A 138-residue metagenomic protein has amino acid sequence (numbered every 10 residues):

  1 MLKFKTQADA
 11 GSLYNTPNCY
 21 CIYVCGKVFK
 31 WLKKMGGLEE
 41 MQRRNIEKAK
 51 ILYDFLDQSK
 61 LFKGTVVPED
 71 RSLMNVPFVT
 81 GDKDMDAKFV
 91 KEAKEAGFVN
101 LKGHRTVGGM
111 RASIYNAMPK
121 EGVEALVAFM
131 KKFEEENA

Functional and structural regions predicted by a protein language model:
M1-Y53, V67, A138: Active-site C-terminal subdomain of aminotransferase-like
D9, S72-V76, G108-M110: Short amphipathic alpha-helical segments
N15-N18, V79, N116: Hydrophobic alpha-helical scaffolding
C25, K33, P77-V79, I114: Short, well-ordered beta-strand elements within core beta-sheets of diverse protein domains
W31, I51, F55-S59, K88-G97 (+1 more regions): Generic non-transmembrane alpha-helical segments
L61-T65, G97-G103: A short linear hydrophobic-aromatic micro-motif
F62-A93: Conserved PLP-binding catalytic core of the aspartate aminotransferase-like
E95, H104-A138: PLP-dependent enzyme catalytic core of the Aspartate aminotransferase-like
